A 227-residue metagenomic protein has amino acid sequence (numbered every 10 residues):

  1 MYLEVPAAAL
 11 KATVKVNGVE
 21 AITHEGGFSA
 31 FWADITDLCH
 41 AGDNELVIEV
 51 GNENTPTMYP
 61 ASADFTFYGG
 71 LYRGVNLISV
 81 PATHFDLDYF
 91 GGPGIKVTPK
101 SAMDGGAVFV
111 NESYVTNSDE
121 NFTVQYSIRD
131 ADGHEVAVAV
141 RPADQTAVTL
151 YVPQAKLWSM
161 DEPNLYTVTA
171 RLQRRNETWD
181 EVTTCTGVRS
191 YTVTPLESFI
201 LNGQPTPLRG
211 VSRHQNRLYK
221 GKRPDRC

Functional and structural regions predicted by a protein language model:
M1-D88, S118, A131: Accessory beta-strand-rich segments of carbohydrate-active enzymes
M1-V5, A9-N17, I22, A82-I95 (+3 more regions): Active-site-adjacent substrate/metal-binding segments within catalytic domains of carbohydrate-active enzymes
G27, A102-A107, P142-T146: Ser/Thr- and Asn-enriched, surface-exposed coil loops between beta-strands
S29, F109, F122: Exposed loop/turn and edge beta-strand positions of beta-sandwich/beta-sheet ligand-binding modules
C39-D43, E112-P195: Extended acidic/polar, glycine-enriched regions that form or flank non-catalytic beta-rich accessory modules
A82-S118: Surface beta-strand/loop "capping" patches
V108, P163, K222-R223: Flexible, substrate/cofactor-facing loop regions flanked by secondary structure within enzyme catalytic domains
